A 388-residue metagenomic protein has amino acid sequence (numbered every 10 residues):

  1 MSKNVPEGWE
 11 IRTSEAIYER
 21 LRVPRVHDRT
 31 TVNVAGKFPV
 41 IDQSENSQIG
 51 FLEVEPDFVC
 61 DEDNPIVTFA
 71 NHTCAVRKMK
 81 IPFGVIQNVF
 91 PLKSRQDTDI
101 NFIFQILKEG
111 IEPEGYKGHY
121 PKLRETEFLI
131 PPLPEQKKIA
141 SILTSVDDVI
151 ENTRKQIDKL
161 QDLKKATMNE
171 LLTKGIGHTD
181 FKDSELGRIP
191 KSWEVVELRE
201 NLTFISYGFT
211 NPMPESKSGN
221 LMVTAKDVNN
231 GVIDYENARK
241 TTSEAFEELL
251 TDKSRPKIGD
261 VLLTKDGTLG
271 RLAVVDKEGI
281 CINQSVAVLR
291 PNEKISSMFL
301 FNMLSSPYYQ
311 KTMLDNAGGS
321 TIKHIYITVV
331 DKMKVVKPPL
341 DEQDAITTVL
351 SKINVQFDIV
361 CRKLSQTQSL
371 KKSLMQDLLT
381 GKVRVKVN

Functional and structural regions predicted by a protein language model:
M1-G8, P131-T179, D183-L186, V336-N388: Amphipathic alpha-helical coiled-coil/heptad-repeat segments
M1-R25, G36-N46, L133, D180-Y207 (+2 more regions): Non-catalytic DNA-recognition/assembly elements of restriction-modification systems
E7, F83-F90, F104, E112-P134 (+4 more regions): A short glycine-rich beta-alpha junction/loop motif
T13-N64, K80-Q87, R199-P212, K226-I258: Sequence-specific dsDNA recognition surfaces
Q43, S145, L263-T264, K352: A generic structural signal for residues embedded in beta-strands
L269-D276: Short, Lys/Arg- and Gly-enriched loop/turn segments at beta-strand edges
